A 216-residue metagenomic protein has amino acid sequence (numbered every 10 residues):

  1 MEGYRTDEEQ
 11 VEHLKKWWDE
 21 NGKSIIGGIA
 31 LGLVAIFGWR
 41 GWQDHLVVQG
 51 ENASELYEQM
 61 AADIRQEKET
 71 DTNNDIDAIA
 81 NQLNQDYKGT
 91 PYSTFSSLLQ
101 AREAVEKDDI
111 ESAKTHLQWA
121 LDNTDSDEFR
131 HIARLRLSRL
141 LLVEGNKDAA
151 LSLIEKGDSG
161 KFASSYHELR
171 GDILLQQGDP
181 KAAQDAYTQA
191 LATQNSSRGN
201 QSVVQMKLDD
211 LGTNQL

Functional and structural regions predicted by a protein language model:
M1-L31, G41: N-terminal positive-inside, membrane-proximal cytosolic segments immediately preceding the first
Q49-N52, L56, T72, K88-Y92 (+5 more regions): Structural signature of alpha-solenoid helical repeat junctions
E58-P91: Short extracytoplasmic
K68, T72-N73, S93-S164: Alpha-helical adaptor scaffolds
A149-L216: Extracytoplasmic/periplasmic C-terminal soluble domains
